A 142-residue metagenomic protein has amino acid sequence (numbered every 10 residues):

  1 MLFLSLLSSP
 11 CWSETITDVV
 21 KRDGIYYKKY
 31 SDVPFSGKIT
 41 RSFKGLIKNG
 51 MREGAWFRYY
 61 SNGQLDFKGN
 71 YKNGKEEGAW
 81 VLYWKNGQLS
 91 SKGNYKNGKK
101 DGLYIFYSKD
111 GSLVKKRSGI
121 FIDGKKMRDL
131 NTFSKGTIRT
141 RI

Functional and structural regions predicted by a protein language model:
M1-L4: Sec-dependent signal peptide recognition, specifically the positively charged N-region followed immediately by
L6-I142: Glycine/tyrosine- and acidic-biased, solvent-exposed loop/turn segments at the edges of beta-strands
